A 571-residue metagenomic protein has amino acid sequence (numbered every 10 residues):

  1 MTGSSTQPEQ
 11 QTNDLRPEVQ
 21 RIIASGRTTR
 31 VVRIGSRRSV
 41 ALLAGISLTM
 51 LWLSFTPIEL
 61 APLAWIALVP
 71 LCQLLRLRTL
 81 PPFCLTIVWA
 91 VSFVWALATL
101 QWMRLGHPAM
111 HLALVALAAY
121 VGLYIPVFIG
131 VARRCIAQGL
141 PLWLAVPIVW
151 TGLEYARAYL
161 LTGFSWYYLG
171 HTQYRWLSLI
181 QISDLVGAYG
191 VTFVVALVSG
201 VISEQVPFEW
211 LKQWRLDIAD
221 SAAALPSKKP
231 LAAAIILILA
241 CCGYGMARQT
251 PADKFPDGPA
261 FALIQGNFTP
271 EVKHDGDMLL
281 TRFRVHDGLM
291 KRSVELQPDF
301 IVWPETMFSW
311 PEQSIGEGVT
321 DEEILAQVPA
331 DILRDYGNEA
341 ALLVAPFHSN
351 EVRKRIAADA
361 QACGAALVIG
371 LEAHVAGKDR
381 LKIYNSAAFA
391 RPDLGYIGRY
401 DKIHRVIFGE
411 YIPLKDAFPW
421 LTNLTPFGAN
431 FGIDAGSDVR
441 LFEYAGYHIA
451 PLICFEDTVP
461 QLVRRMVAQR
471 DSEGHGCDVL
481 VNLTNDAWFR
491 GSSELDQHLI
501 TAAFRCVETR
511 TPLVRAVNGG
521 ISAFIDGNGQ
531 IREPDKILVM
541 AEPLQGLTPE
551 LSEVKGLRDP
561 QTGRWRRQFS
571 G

Functional and structural regions predicted by a protein language model:
G3-E9, N13-Q249, L483, R490-S492 (+6 more regions): Membrane-embedded alpha-helical bundles of multi-pass enzymes that act on lipidic or dolichyl-linked glycan substrates
Q101, M307, E372-H374, E456-T458 (+2 more regions): Catalytic metal-binding/acid-base residues of hydrolase active sites
M103-M110, A158-D184, A188, K354 (+2 more regions): Active-site catalytic loop in hydrolytic enzyme cores
V131, I356, A502: Aromatic/hydrophobic pocket-lining residues that form π-stacking "cages" and hydrophobic walls in ligand
P147, E154, R292-V302, W420-A503: Active-site beta-loop-alpha substructure in enzyme catalytic cores, prototypically the cysteine-centered nucleophile
G245-F408, L441-G446, P451, F455 (+2 more regions): Soluble catalytic regions of membrane-associated enzymes that act on cell-envelope and secretory-pathway components
D457-Q469, G476-Q545, Q561-G571: Membrane-proximal, cysteine-centered motifs at transmembrane boundaries in secretory-pathway and membrane proteins
